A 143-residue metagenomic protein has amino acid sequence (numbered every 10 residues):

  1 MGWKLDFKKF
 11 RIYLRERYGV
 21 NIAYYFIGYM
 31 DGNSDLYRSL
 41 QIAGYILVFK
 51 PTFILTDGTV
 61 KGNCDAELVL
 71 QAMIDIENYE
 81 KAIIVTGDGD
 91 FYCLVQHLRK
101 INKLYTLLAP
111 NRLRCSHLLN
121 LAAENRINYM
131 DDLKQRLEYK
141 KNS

Functional and structural regions predicted by a protein language model:
M1-V60, C64, H97-K100, L104-T106 (+1 more regions): Domain-level signal for Mg2+-assisted phosphodiester chemistry and nucleotide/NA-binding surfaces in nucleic-acid
K9, A72, K134-L137: Solvent-exposed, flexible loop/coil residues
G19, T56-L70, D75-N78, C115-Y129: Accessory recognition modules or surfaces
F26-A43, K81-I83, M130-S143: A broadly tuned preference for mixed-charge, low-complexity surface segments
D35, C93-L94, H117: Phosphate- and divalent-cation-binding pockets in alpha/beta enzyme and binding domains that engage nucleotide-derived
V48-V60, Y79-G87, N111-N120, L137-S143: Short, surface-exposed, charge-dense and proline/glycine-enriched linear segments
V69-L113: A glycine-rich beta-strand to alpha-helix segment that forms a phosphate/ribose-binding loop at ligand/cofactor sites
H97-S143: Acidic, PIN/NYN-like endoribonuclease modules and their adjacent C-terminal/linker elements
